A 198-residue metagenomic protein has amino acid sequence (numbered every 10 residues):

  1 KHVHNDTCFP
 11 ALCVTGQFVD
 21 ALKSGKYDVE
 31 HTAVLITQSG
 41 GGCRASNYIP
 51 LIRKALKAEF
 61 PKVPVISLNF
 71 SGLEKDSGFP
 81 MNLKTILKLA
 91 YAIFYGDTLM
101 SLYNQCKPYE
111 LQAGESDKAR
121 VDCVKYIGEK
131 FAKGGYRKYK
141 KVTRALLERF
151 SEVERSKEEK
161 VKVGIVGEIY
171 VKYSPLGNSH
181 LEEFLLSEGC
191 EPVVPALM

Functional and structural regions predicted by a protein language model:
K1-M198: An N-terminal assembly and electron-transfer interface module characteristic of large anaerobic redox and radical
